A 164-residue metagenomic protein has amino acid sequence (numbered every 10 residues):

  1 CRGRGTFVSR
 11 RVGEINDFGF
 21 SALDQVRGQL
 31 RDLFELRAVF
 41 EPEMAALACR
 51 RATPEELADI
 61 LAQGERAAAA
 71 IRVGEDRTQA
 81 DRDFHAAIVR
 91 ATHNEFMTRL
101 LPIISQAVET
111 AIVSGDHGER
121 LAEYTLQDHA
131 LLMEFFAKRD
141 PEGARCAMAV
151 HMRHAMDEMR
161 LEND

Functional and structural regions predicted by a protein language model:
C1-F40, A46, R50: Short linear motifs at protein or domain termini
G3-G5, M156-R160: Short, Lys/Arg-enriched C-terminal cap helix and immediately downstream tail that follows
G13-R27, D59, Q79-H85, M159-R160: Short, charge-rich amphipathic segments
L33-S114, Y124-E134, G143-H154, E158: Conserved amphipathic alpha-helical segments that form helical-bundle/coiled-coil interaction surfaces
H117-R120: Structural signature of alpha-solenoid helical repeat scaffolds
